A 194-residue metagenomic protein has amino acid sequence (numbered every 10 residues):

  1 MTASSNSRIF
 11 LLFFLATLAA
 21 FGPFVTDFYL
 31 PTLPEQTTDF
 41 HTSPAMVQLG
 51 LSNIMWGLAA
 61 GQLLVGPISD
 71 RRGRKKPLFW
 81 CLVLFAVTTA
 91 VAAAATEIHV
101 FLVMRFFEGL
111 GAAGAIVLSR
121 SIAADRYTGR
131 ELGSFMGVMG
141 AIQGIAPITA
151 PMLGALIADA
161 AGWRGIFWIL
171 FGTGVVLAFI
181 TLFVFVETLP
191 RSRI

Functional and structural regions predicted by a protein language model:
F10-P44: Extracytoplasmic
L18, W80-L84, T88, M104 (+3 more regions): Residue-level signature of the transmembrane alpha-helical cores of Major Facilitator Superfamily-type secondary
A19, L51, M55, L82 (+3 more regions): Small-residue-rich transmembrane alpha-helices and their cytosolic helix-loop interfaces in multi-pass secondary
D27, M55-L63, P147-I148: Residue-level signature of mid-helix packing/kink "hotspots" within the transmembrane helices of 12-pass Major
A60-H99: Conserved MFS/SLC helix-loop-helix module at the cytosolic interface between two early adjacent transmembrane helices
V100, V138-P190: Helix-loop-helix hairpin linking two adjacent transmembrane segments in secondary transporters
M104-I145: Cytoplasmic helix-loop-helix junction between adjacent transmembrane helices in 12-TM secondary transporters
